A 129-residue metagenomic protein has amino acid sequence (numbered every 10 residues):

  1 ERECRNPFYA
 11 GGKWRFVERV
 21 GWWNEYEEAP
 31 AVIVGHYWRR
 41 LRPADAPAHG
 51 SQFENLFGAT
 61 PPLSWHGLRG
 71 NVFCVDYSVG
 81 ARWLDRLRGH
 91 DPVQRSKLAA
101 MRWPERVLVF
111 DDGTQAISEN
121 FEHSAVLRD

Functional and structural regions predicted by a protein language model:
E1-D129: Feature recognizes metal-dependent phosphohydrolase scaffolds
